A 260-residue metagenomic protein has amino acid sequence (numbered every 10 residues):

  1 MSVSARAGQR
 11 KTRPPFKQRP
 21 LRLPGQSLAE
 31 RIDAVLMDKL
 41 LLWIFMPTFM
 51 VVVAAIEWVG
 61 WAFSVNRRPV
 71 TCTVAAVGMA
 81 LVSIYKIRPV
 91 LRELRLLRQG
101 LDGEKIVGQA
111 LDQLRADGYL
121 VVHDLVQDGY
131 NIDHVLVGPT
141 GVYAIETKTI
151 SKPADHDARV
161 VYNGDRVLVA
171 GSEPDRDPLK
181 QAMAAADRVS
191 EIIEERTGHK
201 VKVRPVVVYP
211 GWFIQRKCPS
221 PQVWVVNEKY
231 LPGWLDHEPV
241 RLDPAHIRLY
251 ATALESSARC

Functional and structural regions predicted by a protein language model:
M1-Y130, G138, V142, S151-P153 (+1 more regions): Surface-exposed interaction regions that form or flank ligand-binding interfaces
D133: Phosphate-centric recognition/catalysis
A154-G164: Short, flexible, mixed-charge acidic loops at enzyme active sites
